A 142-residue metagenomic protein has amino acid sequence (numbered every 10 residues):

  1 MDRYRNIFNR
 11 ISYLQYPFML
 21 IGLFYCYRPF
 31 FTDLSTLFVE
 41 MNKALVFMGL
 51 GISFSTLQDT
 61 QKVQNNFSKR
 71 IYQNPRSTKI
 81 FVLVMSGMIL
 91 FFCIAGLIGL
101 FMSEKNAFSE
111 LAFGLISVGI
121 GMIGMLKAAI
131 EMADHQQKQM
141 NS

Functional and structural regions predicted by a protein language model:
M1-L50: N-terminal signal-anchor transmembrane alpha-helix
D2-I7, K69-K79: Membrane-interface segments at loop-to-transmembrane junctions
I21-F30, M88-F113: Alpha-helical transmembrane segments and their membrane-interface junctions in multi-pass membrane proteins
T36-A44, A107-V118: Hydrophobic alpha-helical transmembrane segments
E40-K62, V118-M122: Generic alpha-helical transmembrane segments
G51, P75-F101, V118-I123: Hydrophobic alpha-helical membrane segments
T56-P75: Membrane-helix interface/capping segments
T60-Q64, M122-S142: Cytosolic juxtamembrane helix at the C-terminal end of the final transmembrane segment
